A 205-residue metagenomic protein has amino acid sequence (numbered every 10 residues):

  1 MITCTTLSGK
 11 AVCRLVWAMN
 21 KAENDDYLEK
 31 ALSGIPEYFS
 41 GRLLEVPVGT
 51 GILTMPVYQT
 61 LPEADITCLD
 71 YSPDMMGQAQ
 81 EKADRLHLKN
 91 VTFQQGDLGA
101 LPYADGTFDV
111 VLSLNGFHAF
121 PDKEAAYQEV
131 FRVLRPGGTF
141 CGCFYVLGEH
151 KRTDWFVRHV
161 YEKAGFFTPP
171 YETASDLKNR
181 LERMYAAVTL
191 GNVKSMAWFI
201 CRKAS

Functional and structural regions predicted by a protein language model:
M1-S40, I52-P56, W155-Y161: Conserved class I S-adenosyl-L-methionine
L15-K21, C141-F199: C-terminal alpha-helical "lid/dimerization" subdomain adjacent to the S-adenosyl-L-methionine
R42, G137-T139: Short glycine-centered segments of the SAM/dcSAM-binding site in methyltransferase folds
R42-A100: Class I SAM-dependent methyltransferase SAM/SAH-binding core
G99-V110: A short acidic, Gly/Pro-enriched loop at the edge of an enzyme's catalytic core that lines a small-molecule cofactor
V110-D122: A short SAM/SAH-binding and catalytic strip from SAM-dependent methyltransferases
E124-P136: A short glycine-rich, Lys/Arg-flanked "PGG" loop and its adjoining helix->strand segment in the class I
F199-S205: C-terminal lobe and adjacent flexible extensions of AdoMet/dcAdoMet transferase-like proteins
